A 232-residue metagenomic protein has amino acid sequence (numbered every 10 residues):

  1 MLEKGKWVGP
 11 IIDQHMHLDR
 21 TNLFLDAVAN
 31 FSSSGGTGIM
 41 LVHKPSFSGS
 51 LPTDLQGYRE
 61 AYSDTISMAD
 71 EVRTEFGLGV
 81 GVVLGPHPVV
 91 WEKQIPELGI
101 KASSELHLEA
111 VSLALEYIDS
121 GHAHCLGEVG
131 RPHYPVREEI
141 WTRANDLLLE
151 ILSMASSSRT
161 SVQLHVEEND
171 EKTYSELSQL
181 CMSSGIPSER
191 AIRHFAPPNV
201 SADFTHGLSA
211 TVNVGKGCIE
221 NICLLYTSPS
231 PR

Functional and structural regions predicted by a protein language model:
M1-R159, L164-V166, K172-S188, R193-L225: Mid-domain alpha/beta scaffold segments of enzyme catalytic cores
Y226-R232: Conserved small/polar residues in nucleotide/adenosyl-binding loops
